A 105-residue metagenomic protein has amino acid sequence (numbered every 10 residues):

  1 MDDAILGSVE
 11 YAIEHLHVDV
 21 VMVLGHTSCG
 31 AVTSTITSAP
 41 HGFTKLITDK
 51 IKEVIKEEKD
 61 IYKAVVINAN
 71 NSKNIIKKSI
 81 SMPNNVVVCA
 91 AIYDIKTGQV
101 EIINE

Functional and structural regions predicted by a protein language model:
M1-L16, A31-E105: Divalent-metal-activated hydrolytic enzyme cores
H17-T27: Ordered, amphipathic secondary-structure segments that act as subunit-interaction surfaces in large macromolecular
